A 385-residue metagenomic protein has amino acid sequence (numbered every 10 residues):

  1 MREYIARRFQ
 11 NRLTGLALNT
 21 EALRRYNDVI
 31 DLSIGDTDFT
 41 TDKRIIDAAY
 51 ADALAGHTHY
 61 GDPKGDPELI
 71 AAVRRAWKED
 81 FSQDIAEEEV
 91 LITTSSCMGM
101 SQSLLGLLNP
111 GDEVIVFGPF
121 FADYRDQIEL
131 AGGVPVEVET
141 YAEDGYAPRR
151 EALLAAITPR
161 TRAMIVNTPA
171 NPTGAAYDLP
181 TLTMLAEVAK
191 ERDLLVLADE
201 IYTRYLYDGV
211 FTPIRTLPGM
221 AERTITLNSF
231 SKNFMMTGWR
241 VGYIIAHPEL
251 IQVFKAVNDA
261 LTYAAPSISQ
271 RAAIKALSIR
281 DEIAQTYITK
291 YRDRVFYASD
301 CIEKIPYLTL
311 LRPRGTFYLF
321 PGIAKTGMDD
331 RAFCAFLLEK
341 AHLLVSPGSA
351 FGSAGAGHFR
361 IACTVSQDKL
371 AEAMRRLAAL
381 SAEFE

Functional and structural regions predicted by a protein language model:
R2-S95, Q102, A276-I279, E383-E385: N-terminal small-domain helix-loop-helix segment of the aminotransferase-like
Y26, A131, E191-R192, A341 (+1 more regions): Helix C-cap/helix->beta junction micro-motif
R75, E79, A155, G327-D329 (+2 more regions): PLP-dependent enzyme catalytic core of the Aspartate aminotransferase-like
G106-I128: Conserved PLP-anchoring active-site segment centered on the Schiff-base-forming lysine
V136, Y141-D208: Active-site phosphate-binding strand-loop segment of PLP-dependent enzymes
V210, L217-V253, A265: Active-site PLP attachment segment
F254-N258, L277-S299: Structural signature of PLP-dependent enzymes
I274, K290-S299, L310-I323: Conserved glycine-rich beta-strand-loop-beta hairpin in the small C-terminal domain of fold type I
